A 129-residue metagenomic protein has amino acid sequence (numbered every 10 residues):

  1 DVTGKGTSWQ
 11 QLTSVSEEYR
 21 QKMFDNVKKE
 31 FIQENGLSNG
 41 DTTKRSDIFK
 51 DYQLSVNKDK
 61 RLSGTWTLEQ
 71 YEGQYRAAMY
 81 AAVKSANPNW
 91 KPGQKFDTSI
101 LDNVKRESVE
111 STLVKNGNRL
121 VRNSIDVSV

Functional and structural regions predicted by a protein language model:
D1-V129: Type III/flagellar secretion export determinants
